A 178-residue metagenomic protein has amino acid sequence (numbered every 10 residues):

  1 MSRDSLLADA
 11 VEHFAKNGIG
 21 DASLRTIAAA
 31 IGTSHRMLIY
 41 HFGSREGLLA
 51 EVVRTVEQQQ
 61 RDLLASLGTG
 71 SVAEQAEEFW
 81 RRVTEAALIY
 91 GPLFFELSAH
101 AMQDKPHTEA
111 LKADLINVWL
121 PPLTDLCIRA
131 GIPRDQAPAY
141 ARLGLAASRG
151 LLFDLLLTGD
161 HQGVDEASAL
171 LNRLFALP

Functional and structural regions predicted by a protein language model:
S2-S5, D9-G47, E51: Helix-turn-helix
E51, D62-G91, Y140-G144: Hydrophobic alpha-helical connector segments
R54-Q59: Short, basic, alpha-helical segments at the C-terminal edge of helix-turn-helix-like DNA-binding modules
G70, K105, I116-A141, A176-P178: Hydrophobic alpha-helical bundle segments that form small-molecule/ligand-binding pockets
A86-A113: Amphipathic alpha-helical segments used for helix-helix packing
Y90-L93, S98-A99, D135-L155, D165-L174: Hydrophobic alpha-helical segments that form the core of small-molecule binding pockets and/or dimer interfaces
